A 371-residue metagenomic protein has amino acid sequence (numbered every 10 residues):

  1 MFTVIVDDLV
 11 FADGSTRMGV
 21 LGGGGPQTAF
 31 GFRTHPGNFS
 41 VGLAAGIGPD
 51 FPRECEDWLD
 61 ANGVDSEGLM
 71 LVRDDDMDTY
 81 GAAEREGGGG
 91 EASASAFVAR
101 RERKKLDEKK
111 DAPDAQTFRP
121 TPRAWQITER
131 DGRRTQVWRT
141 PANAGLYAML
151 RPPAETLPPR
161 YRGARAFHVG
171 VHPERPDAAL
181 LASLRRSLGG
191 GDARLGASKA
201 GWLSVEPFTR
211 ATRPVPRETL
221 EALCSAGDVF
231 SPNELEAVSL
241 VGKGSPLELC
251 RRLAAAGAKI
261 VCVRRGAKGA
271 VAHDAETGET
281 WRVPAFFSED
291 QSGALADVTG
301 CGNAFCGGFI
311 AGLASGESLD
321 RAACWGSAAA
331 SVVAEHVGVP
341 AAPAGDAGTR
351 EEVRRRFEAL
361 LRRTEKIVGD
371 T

Functional and structural regions predicted by a protein language model:
M1-I5, S204: Short, hydrophobic/glycine-enriched beta-strand segments
V6-S15, G19, P36-V169, R194 (+2 more regions): Conserved N-terminal subdomain of the carbohydrate kinase-like
G14-F30: Short catalytic helix/loop segments, enriched in acidic residues and glycine and frequently bearing histidine
F30, A124-I127, G269-A272: Short beta-strand scaffold segments in enzyme catalytic cores
F30-S40, G312-S315: Alpha-helix C-terminal capping segments
F32, N233, G302: Short, conserved phosphate/pyrophosphate- and ester-handling motifs at nucleotide-, phospho-/glycolipid
A166-R252, K268-A270, A275: Conserved beta-alpha-beta core of the PfkB/ribokinase-like small-molecule kinase fold
G189, P216, P246-T371: Conserved phosphate-binding/catalytic region of the ribokinase-like
